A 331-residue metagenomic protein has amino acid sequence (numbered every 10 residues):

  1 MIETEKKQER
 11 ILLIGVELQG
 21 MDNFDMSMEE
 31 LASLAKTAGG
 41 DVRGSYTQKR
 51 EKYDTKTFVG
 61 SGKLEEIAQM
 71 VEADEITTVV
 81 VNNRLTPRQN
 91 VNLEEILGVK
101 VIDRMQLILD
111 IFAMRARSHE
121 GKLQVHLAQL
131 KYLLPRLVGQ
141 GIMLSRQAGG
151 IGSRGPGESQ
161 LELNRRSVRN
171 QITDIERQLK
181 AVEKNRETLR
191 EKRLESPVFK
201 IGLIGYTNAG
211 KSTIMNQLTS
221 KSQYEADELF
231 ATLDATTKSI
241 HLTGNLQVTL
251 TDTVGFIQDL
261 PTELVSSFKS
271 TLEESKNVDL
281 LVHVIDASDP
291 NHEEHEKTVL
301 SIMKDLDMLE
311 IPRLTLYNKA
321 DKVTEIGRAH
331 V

Functional and structural regions predicted by a protein language model:
M1-D110: N-terminal accessory targeting/assembly segments
I2-E3, D25-E29, K52-Q69, T232-A235 (+2 more regions): Switch II of P-loop NTPase G domains
E3-I11, Q140-K276, L280: Conserved G1/Walker A P-loop phosphate-binding module
E5-K6, V71-A73, E94, I240-G244 (+4 more regions): Conserved catalytic network of the ASCE P-loop NTPase/AAA+ motor domain
E17-G20, Y46, R50, D54 (+5 more regions): Conserved Switch II/interswitch segment of TRAFAC-class P-loop GTPases
Q106-V125: Short alpha-helix plus adjacent loop in nuclease-associated cores
L127, K131-L144: A charged, well-structured terminal subsegment
A329-V331: Conserved small/polar residues in nucleotide/adenosyl-binding loops
